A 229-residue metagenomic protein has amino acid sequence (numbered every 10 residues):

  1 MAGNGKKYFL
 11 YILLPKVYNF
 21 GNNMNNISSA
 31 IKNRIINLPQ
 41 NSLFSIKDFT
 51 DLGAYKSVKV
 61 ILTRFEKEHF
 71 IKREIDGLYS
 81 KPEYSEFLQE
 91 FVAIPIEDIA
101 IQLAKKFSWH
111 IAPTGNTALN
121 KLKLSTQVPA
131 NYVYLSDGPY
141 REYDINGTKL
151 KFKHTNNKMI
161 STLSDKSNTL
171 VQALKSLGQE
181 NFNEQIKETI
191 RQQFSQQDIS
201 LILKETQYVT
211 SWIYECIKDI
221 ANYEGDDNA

Functional and structural regions predicted by a protein language model:
M1-N23: Short, intrinsically disordered or compositionally biased N-terminal tails of bacterial proteins
N25-Q102: Short beta-edge/loop segments at beta->alpha junctions of small alpha/beta modules that act as binding/recognition
V58, T114-G115, K166: Amphipathic alpha-helical interface surfaces
E74-G77, F107-I145: Short gly/ser-rich loop at a beta-strand->alpha-helix junction or flexible surface loop bordering the NTP-binding
V92, L103-H110, T162: Alpha-helix N-cap/loop-to-helix boundary motif
Q102-L103, T114-N116, S176-N181: Positively charged, aromatic-accented nucleic-acid-binding surfaces
D144-H154: A short, charged helix-loop
T155-A229: Hydrophobic alpha-helical interaction segments
